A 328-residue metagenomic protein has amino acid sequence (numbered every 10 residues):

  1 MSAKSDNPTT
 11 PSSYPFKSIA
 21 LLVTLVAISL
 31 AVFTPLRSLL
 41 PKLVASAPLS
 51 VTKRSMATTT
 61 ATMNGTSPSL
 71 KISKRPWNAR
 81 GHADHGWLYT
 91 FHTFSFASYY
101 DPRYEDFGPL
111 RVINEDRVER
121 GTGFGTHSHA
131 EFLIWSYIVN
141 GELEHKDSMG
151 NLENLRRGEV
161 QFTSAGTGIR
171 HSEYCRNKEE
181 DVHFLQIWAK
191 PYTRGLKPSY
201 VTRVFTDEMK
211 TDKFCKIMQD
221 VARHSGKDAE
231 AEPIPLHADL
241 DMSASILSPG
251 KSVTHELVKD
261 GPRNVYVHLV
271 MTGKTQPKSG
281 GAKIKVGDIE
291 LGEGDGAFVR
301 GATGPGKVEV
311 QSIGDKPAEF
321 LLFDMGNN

Functional and structural regions predicted by a protein language model:
S2-N328: Jelly-roll (double-stranded beta-helix
